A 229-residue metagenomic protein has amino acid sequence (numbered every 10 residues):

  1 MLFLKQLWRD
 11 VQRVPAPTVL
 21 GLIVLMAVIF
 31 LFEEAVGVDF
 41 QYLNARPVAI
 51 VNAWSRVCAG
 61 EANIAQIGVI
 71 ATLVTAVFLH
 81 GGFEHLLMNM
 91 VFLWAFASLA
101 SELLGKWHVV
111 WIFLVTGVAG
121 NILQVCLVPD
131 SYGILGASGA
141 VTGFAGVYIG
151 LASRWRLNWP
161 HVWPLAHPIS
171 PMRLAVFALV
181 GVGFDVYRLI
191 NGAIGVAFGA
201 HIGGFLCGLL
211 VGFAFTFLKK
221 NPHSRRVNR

Functional and structural regions predicted by a protein language model:
M1-R229: A detector for small-residue-rich transmembrane helices and their helix-helix packing motifs
